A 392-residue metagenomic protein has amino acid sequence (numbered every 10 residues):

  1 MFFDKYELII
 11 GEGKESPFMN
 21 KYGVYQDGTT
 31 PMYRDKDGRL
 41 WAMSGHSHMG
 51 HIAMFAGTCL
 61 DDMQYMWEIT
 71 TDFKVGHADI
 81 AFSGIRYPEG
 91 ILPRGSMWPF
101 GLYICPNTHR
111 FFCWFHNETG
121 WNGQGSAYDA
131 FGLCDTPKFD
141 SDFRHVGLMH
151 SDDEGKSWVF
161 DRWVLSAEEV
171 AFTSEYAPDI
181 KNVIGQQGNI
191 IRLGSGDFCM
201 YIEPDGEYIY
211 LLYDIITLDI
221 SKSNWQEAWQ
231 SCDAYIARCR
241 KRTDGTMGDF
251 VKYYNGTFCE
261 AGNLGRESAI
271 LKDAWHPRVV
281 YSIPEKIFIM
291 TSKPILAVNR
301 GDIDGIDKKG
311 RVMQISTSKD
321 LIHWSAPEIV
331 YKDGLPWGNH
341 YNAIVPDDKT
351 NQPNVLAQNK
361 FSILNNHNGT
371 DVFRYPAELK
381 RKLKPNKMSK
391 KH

Functional and structural regions predicted by a protein language model:
M1-G95, Y103-N189, I202-D273, Y281-W337 (+1 more regions): Beta-rich carbohydrate-recognition and catalytic domains
S96-G101, S195-D197: A conserved donor-nucleotide-binding helix/loop in the catalytic core of Leloir-type glycosyltransferases
W275-V279, N342: Beta-rich, blade/repeat-based domains predominating in secreted/periplasmic proteins but also intracellular
